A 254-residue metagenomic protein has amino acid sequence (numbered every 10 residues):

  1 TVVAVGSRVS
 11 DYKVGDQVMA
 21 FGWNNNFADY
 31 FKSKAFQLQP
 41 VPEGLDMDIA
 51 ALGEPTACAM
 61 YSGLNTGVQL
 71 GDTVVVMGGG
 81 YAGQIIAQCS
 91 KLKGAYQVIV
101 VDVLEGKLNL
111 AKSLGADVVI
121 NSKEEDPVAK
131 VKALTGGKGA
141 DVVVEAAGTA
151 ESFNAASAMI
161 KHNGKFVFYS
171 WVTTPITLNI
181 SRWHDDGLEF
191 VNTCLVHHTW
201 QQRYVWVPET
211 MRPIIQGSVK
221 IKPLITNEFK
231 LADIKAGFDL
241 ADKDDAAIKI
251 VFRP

Functional and structural regions predicted by a protein language model:
T1-N24: Glycine-rich beta-strand-centered segment in the early N-terminal region that forms part of a ligand/cofactor-binding
V18-M19, V74, F166: Generic structural signal for buried aliphatic residues
G22-A35: A structural motif shared across PLP-dependent enzymes of the aminotransferase-like
F27, L38, T56-A59, G83 (+3 more regions): A general structural signal for well-ordered alpha-helical segments in protein cores
D46-E124, A129: Mid-domain Rossmann-like dinucleotide-binding core that forms the NAD(H)/NADP(H) cofactor-binding site
T66-Q69, N109, L114-V191: Glycine-rich cofactor phosphate-binding loops and adjacent beta1-alpha1 units of small-molecule cofactor enzyme domains
K132-A133, T177-N227, K235-A236: C-terminal substrate-binding/catalytic core of Rossmann-like NAD(P)-dependent dehydrogenases/reductases
N154-A158, H162, V205-P254: C-terminal hydrophobic helical "lid"/dimerization subdomain of Rossmann-like NAD(P)H-dependent oxidoreductases
